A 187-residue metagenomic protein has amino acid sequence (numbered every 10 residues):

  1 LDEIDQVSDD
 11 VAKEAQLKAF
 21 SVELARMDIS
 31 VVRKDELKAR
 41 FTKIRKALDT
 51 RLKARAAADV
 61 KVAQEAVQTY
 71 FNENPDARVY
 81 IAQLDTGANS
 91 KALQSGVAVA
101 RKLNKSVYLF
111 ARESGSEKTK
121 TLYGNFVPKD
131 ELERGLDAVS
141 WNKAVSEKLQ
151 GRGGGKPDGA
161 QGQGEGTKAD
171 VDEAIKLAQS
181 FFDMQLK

Functional and structural regions predicted by a protein language model:
L1-K187: Terminal appendage regions of diverse proteins
